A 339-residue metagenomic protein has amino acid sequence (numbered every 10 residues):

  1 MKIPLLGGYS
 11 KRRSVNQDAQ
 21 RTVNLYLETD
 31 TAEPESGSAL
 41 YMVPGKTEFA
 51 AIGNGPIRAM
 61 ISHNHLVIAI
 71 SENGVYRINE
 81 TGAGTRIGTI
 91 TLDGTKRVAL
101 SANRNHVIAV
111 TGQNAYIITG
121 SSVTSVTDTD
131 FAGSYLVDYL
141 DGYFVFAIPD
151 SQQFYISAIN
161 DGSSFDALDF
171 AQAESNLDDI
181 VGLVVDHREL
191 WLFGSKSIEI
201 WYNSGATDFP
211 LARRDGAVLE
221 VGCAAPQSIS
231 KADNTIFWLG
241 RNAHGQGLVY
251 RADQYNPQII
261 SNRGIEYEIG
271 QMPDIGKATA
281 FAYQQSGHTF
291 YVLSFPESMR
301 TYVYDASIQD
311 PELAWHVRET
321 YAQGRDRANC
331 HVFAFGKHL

Functional and structural regions predicted by a protein language model:
M1-T85, G133-S195, E199-W201, G205-A206 (+1 more regions): N-terminal beta-propeller domains
K2-Y9, R13, S101, N105-H106 (+3 more regions): Beta-sheet-dominated scaffold domains
G45-A51, G84-I90, S122-D128, D166-A173 (+2 more regions): A short beta-strand motif characteristic of beta-propeller blades
N54, L92-G94, T129-A132, S175-D178 (+2 more regions): Short loop/turn positions that demarcate and connect the beta-strands within blades of beta-propeller repeat domains
E72, V110-G112, P149, D233 (+1 more regions): Glycine-centered tight turns/hairpins at beta-strand boundaries that repeat across beta-rich repeat domains
E72-E80, N114-T124, I156-A158, G240 (+1 more regions): Short, surface-exposed terminal/edge motifs of secreted or surface/virion proteins that either
N79-A109: A broadly used, surface-exposed interaction patch
A99-F131, L136-D138, V145-F146: Hydrophobic or amphipathic alpha-helical targeting/insertion segments
